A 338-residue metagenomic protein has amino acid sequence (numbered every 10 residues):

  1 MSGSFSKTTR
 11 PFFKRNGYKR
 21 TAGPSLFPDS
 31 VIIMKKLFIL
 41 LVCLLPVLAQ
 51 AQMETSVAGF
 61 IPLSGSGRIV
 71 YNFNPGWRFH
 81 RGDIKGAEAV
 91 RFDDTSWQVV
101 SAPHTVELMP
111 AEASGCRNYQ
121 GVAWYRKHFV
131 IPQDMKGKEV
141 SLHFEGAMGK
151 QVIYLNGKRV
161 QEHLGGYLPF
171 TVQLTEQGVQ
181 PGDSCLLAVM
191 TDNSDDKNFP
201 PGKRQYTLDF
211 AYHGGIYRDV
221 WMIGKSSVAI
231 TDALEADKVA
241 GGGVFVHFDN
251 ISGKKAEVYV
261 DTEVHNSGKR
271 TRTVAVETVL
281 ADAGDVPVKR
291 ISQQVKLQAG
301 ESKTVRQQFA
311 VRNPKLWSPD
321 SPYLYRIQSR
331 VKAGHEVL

Functional and structural regions predicted by a protein language model:
M1, T8, F12-F13, R20-T55: Bacterial Sec-dependent N-terminal signal peptides
T55, G59, L63-S64, D83 (+1 more regions): Accessory beta-strand-rich segments of carbohydrate-active enzymes
F79, F129-I131, G146, R159 (+7 more regions): Hydrophobic beta-strand positions in extracellular immunoglobulin-like domains
Y125-K127, L168-V172, Q293, E301-F309: Short strand-edge motifs at loop-to-beta-strand transitions and within beta-strands of extracellular beta-rich domains
P132-K136, A147-G149, K225, I251-G253 (+2 more regions): Short solvent-exposed strand-capping/beta-turn motif centered on an Asx-Ser/Thr pair
M135-E139, V179-S184, T271, V311-R326: Short glycine/proline/serine/threonine-rich loop/turn segments at secondary-structure transition edges
I153-L155, K254-K296, K303-Q307: Beta-strand-rich binding/interaction modules
S227-G268: Surface beta-strand/loop "capping" patches
